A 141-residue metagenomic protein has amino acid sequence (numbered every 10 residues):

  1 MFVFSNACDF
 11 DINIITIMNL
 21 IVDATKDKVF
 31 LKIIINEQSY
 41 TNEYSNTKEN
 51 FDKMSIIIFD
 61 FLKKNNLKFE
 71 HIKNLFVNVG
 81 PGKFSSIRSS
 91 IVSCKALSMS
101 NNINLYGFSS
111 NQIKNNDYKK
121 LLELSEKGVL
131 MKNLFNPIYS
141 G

Functional and structural regions predicted by a protein language model:
F2-I56, K64-E70, I103-G141: Oxyanion-binding and handling regions
D27, G80-P81: Short glycine-rich anion-binding loops that position phosphate/pyrophosphate groups of nucleotides and phosphorylated
K48, K83-F84: A generic secondary-structure micro-motif detector that highlights 1-2 residue hydrophobic/ambivalent hotspots embedded
N74-V79, S85-L105: DPxDG-like acidic metal-binding loop motif
G82-K83, I113: Short Gly/Pro-enriched loop/turn and capping motifs at secondary-structure junctions
